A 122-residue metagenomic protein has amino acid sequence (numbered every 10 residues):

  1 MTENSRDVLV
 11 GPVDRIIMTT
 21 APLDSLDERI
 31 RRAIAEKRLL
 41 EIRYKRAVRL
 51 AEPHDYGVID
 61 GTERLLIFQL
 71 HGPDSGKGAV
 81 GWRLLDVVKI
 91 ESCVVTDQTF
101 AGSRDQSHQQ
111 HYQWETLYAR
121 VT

Functional and structural regions predicted by a protein language model:
T2-T122: Core beta-strand-centered patch of the WYL/Sm-like small regulatory domain
